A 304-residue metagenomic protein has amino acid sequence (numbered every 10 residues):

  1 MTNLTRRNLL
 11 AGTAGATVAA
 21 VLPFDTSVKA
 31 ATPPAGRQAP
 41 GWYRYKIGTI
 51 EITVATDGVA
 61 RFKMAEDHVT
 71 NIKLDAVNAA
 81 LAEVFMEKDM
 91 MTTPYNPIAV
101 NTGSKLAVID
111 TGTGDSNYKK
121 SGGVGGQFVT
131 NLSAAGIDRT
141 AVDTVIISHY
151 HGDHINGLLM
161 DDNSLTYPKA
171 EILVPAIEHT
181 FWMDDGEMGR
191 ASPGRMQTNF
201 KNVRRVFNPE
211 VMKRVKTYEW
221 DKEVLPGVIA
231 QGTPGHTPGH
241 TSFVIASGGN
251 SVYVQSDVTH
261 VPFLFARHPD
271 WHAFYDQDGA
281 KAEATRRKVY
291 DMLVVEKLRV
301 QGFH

Functional and structural regions predicted by a protein language model:
M1-T17, T26: N-terminal secretory signal peptides and thylakoid transit peptides that target proteins across membranes
N3-T5, G12, S242-V244, G248-H304: Cap/insert and terminal regions of metallo-dependent hydrolase folds
D25-A31: Signal peptide processing junction and immediate N-terminal pro/mature segment of secreted/exported proteins
A31, N131-I137, A141, E171 (+3 more regions): Metallo-beta-lactamase
W42-A134, S242-T259: Conserved beta-strand hairpin/beta-sheet module of binuclear metal-dependent hydrolase folds, prominently
T49, V100, D110, H149 (+5 more regions): Divalent metal-coordination and catalytic microenvironments
D89-M90, P94-P97, G122-L173: Active-site metal-binding motif and surrounding structural segment of the metallo-beta-lactamase
V145-I155, T233-H240, G302-H304: Histidine-centered catalytic micro-motifs
